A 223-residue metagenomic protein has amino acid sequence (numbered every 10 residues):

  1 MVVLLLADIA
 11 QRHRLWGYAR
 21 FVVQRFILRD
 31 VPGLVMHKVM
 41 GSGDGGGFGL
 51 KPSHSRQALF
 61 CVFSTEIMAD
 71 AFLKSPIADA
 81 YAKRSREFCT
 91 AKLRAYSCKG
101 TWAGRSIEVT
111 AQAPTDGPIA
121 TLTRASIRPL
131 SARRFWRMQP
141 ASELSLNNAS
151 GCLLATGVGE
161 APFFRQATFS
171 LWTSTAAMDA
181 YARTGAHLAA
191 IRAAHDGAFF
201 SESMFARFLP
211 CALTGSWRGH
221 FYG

Functional and structural regions predicted by a protein language model:
M1-F48, S53-R56, E66-F72, S85-A167 (+2 more regions): Short S/T/G/P-rich N-terminal loop/turn motif that feeds into the first structured element of a domain
H37, A78-Y81, F200: Secondary-structure boundary/capping residues
L59-C61, T168-W172: Conserved RNP beta-strands of RNA recognition motif
I77-S85, L188-I191: A common structural junction motif
I191-F199: C-terminal end-helix/capping segment
